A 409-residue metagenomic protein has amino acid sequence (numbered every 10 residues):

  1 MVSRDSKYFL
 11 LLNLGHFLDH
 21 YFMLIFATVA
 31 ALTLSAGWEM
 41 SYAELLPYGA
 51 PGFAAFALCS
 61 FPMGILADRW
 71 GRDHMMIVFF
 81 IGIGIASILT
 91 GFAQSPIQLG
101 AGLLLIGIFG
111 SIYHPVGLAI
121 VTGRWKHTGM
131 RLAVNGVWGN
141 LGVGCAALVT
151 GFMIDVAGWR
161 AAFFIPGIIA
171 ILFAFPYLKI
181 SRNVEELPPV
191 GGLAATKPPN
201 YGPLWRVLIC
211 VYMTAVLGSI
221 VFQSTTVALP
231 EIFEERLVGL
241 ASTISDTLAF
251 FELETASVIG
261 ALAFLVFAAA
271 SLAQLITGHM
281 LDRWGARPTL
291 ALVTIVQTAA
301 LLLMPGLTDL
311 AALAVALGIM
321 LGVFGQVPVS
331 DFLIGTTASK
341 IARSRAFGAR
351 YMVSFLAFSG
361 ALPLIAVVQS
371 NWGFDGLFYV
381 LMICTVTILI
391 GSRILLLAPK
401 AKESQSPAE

Functional and structural regions predicted by a protein language model:
F26-T28, R206-S271: Extracytoplasmic gate region of multi-pass secondary transporters
L34-S35, L66-A67, V149-A157, F233-E234 (+2 more regions): Interfacial helix-cap and linker-helix signal at transmembrane-aqueous boundaries of multi-pass secondary transporters
E39, G71, F92-I97, K126 (+2 more regions): Helix-breaking motifs and short loop linkers at transmembrane-helix boundaries and internal kinks in secondary membrane
A50-I65, F264-I276: Central cavity-lining transmembrane alpha-helices of secondary-active solute carriers, predominantly the Major
L58-P96, L281-W284: Conserved MFS/SLC helix-loop-helix module at the cytosolic interface between two early adjacent transmembrane helices
G102-N140: Cytoplasmic helix-loop-helix junction between adjacent transmembrane helices in 12-TM secondary transporters
G167-G192, G391-L396: C-terminal membrane-cytosol helix-exit motif in multi-pass small-molecule transporters
L281-L333: C-terminal transmembrane helical hairpin of 12-TM major facilitator-type secondary transporters
